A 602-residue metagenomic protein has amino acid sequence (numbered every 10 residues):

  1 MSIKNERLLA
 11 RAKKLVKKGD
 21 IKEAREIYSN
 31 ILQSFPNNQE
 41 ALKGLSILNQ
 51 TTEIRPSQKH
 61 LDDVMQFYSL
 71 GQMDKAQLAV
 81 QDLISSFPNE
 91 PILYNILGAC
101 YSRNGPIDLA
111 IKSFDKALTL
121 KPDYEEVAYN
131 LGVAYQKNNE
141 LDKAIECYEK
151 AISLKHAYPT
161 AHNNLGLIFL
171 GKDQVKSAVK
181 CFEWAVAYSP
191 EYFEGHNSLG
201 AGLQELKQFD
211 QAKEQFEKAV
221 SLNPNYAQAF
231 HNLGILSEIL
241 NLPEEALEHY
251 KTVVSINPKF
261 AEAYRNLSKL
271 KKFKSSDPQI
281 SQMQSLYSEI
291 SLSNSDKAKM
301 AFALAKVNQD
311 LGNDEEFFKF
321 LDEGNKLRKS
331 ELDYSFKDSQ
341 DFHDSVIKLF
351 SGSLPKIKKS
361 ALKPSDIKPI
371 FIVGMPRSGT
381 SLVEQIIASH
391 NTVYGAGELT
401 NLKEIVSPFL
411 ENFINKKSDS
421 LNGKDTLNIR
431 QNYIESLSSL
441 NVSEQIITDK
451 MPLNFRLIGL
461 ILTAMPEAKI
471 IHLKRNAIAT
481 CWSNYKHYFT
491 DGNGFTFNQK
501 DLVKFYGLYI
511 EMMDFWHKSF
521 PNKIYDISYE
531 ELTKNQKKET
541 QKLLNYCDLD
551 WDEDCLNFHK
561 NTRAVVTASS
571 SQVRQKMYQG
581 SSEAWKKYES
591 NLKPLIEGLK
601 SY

Functional and structural regions predicted by a protein language model:
L9, K13, K43, I47 (+8 more regions): Conserved alpha-helical positions within TPR/SEL1-like repeat arrays
S268, I280-S291, A301-P369, K417-Q445 (+2 more regions): PAPS-dependent sulfotransferases, especially Golgi type II membrane carbohydrate sulfotransferases
K363-T463: Phosphate-binding active sites in nucleotide-utilizing proteins
